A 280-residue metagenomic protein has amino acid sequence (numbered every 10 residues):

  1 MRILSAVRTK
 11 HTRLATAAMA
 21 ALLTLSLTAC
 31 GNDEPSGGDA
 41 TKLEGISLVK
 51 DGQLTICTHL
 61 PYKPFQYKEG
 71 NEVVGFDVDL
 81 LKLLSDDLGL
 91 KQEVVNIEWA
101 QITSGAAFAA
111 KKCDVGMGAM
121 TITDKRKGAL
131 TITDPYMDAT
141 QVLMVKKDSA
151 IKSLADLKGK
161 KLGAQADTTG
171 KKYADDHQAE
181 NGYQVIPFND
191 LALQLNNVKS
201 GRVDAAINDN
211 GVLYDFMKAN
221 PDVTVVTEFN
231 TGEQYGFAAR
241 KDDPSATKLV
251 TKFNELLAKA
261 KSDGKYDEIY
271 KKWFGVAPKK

Functional and structural regions predicted by a protein language model:
T24-A29: C-terminal motif of bacterial Sec signal peptides marking the signal peptidase cleavage site
G31, V78-D87, T168, F237-A277: Extended ligand-binding regions for polar small-molecule ligands
N32-D39, E44, K91-E93, K172-I186 (+2 more regions): Ligand-binding clefts/hinges and TM-proximal coupling segments of bilobed small-molecule sensing domains
G37-E44, V49-G118: Extracytoplasmic small-molecule ligand-binding "clamshell" domains of the periplasmic binding protein/Venus flytrap
L60, M137-V145, Y214-E255, F274-K280: Periplasmic-binding protein-like
K82, K91, V95-D156: Acidic, polar ligand-binding/catalytic clefts
V94-A106, S149, I186-S200, E233: Short helix-initiation/N-cap motifs at beta->coil->alpha
M120-K127, D175, K199, D204-G232: A ligand-binding cleft/hinge motif common to bilobed small-molecule-binding domains
